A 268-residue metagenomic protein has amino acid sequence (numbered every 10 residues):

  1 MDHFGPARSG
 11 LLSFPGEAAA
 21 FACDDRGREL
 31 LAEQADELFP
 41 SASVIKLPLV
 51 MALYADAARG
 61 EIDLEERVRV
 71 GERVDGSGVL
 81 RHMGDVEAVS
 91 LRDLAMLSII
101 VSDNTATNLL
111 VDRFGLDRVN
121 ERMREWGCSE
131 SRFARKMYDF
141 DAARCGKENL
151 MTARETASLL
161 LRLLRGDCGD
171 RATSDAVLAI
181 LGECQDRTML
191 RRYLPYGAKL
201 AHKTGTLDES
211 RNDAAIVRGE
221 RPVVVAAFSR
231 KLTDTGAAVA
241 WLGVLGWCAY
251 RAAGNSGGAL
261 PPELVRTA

Functional and structural regions predicted by a protein language model:
M1-S9, F14, R26, L30 (+3 more regions): Structured C-terminal helix/loop/strand segments within mature extracytoplasmic catalytic/sensor domains
G5-P6, F14-A18, V111-R165: Mid-domain, small-residue-enriched loop/turn segments at the edges of structured enzyme/sensor domains
G16-L38: Short, conserved catalytic-motif segment at the N-terminal edge
A32-P40, M83-G84, C145-G146: A short glycine/serine-rich beta->alpha loop
P40-V68, V225: Active-site SXXK
M51-R59, D112, S158-R165, R251: Short glycine/serine- and small hydrophobic-enriched flexible loop segments
V74-N108: Conserved catalytic neighborhood of penicillin-recognizing serine enzymes
